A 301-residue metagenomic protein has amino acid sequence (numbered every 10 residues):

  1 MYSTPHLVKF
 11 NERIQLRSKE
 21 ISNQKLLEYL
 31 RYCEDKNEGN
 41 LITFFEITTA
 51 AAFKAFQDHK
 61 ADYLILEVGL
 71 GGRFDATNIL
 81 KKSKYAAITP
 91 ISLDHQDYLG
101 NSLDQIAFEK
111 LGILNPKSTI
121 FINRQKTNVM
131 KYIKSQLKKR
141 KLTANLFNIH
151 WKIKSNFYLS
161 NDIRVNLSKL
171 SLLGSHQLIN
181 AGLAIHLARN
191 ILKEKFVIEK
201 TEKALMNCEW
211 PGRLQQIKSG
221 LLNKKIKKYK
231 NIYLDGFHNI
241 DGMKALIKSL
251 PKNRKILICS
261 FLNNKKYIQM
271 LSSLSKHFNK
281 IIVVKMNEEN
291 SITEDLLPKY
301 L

Functional and structural regions predicted by a protein language model:
M1-K81, D97-L99, Q105, T127-N128: ATP-dependent carboxylate-amine ligase catalytic core
Y2-S3, F121-R124, Q136-K154, S171-S175 (+5 more regions): Beta-strand->loop->alpha-helix junctions that form or flank phosphate-binding loops in nucleotide-handling enzymes
S22-L26, H150-R164: Acidic-glycine-rich active-site phosphate/pyrophosphate-binding loop
D58, Y63-L66, A76-A87, I91-H95 (+1 more regions): Nucleotide phosphate-binding/pyrophosphate-handling subdomain across enzymes that bind or process nucleotide phosphates
G72, I79, I91-G100, L221 (+1 more regions): Flexible, gly/pro- and Lys/Arg-enriched active-site loops
R73-F74, L80-R140: Conserved catalytic-core segment of NTP-binding enzymes
K126-Q136, K141-N145, K154-N156, K228-L234 (+2 more regions): C-terminal helical cap/extension that packs against the catalytic core of soluble nucleotide-cofactor enzymes
